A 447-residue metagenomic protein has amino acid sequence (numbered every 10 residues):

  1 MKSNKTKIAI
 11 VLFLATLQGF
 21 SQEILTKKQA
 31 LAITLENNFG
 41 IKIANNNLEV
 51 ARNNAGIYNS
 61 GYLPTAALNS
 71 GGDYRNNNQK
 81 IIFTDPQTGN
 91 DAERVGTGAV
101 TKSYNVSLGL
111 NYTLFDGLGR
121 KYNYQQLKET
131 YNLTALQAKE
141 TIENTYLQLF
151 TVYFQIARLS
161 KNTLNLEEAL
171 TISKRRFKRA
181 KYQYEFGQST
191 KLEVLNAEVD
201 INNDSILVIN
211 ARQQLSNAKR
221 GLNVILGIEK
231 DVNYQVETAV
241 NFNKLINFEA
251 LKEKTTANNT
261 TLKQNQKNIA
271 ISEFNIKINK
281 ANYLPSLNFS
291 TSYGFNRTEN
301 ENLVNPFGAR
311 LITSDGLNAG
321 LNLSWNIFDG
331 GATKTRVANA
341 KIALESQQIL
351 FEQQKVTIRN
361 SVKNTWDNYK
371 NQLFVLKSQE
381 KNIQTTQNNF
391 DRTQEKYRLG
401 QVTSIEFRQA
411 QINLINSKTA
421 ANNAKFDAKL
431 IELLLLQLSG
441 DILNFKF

Functional and structural regions predicted by a protein language model:
M1-I33, I82-G89, R212-A250, L436-F447: Terminal intrinsically disordered/low-complexity segments used for targeting and assembly
F20-G71, N77, K230-E273, N326-I327 (+2 more regions): Bacterial Sec-pathway N-terminal export signals of envelope proteins
I43-N46, N59, V100, L114-I142 (+7 more regions): Sec/SRP-type N-terminal targeting helices
N53-A55, N144-T256, N368, Q372 (+1 more regions): Periplasmic alpha-helical coiled-coil/stalk elements that build and connect Gram-negative outer-membrane
N69-G109, E237-K244, S290-W325, F447: Small/polar, glycine/serine/threonine/aspartate-rich low-complexity segments that form flexible
N76, A420-F447: Acidic, low-complexity, intrinsically disordered peripheral segments
N162-Q183, I209-G221, I349-L350, K363 (+3 more regions): Extended, amphipathic, non-transmembrane alpha-helical segments
Y184-Q188, Y397-Q401, L438: A short glycine-centered flexible hinge/capping loop motif at secondary-structure junctions
